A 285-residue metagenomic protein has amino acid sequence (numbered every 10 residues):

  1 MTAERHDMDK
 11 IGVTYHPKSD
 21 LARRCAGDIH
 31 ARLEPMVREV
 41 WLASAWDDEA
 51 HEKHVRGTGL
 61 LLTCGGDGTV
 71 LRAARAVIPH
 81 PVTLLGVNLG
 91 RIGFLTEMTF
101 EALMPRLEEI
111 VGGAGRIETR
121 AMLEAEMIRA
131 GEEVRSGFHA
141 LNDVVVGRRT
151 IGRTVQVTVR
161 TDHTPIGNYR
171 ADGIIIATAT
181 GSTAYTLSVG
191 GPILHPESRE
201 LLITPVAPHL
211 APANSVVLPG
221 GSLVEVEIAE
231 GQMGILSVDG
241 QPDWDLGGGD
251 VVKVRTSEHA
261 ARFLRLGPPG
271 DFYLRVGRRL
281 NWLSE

Functional and structural regions predicted by a protein language model:
M1-L60, C64, E101-R116, M127-F138: ATP/NTP phosphate-donor binding region
H16, L62, G66, N88 (+2 more regions): A residue-level signal for conserved active-site and pocket-lining positions in enzyme catalytic cores
A22, G68-A73, S182-S188: Short glycine/serine/threonine-rich phosphate/pyrophosphate-binding segments that cradle anionic phosphate groups
L61, L84, I174-I175: Short, well-ordered beta-strand core segments
R72, A76-V87: Gly/Ser-rich helix-loop-strand patches that form or flank binding pockets for ribonucleotide-derived cofactors
I92-D172: Catalytic core of DAGKc-family lipid kinases
V146, D162-P165, P212-E285: ATP/nucleoside-binding phosphotransfer catalytic cores, i.e., glycine-rich phosphate-binding loops
T164-P212: Gly/Ser/Thr-rich active-site loops/lids in small-molecule metabolic enzymes that frequently grip phosphoryl groups
